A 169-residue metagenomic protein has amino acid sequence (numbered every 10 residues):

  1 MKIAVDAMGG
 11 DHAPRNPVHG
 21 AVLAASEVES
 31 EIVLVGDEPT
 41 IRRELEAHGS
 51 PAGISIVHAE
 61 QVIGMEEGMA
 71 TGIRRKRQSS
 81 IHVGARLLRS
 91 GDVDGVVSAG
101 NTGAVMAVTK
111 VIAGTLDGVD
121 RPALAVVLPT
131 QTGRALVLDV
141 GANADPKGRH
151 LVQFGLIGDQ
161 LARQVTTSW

Functional and structural regions predicted by a protein language model:
M1-A99, A104-V111, R163-W169: Contiguous, glycine/small-aliphatic-enriched amphipathic segments in soluble metabolic enzymes
V5-D6, I112-T115, A144-H150: Acidic/glycine-enriched edge-of-secondary-structure segments
A24, V28, G118-V119, L128 (+1 more regions): A generic membrane alpha-helix/interface feature
I32-V33, L124, F154-G155: Short, charged/polar low-complexity linear motifs in solvent-exposed/disordered segments
V83, T130-W169: Ligand-binding beta-strand-loop-alpha-helix segment within the catalytic cores of soluble metabolic enzymes
M106-G141: Short, acidic/small-residue loops that bind anionic groups at enzyme active sites
